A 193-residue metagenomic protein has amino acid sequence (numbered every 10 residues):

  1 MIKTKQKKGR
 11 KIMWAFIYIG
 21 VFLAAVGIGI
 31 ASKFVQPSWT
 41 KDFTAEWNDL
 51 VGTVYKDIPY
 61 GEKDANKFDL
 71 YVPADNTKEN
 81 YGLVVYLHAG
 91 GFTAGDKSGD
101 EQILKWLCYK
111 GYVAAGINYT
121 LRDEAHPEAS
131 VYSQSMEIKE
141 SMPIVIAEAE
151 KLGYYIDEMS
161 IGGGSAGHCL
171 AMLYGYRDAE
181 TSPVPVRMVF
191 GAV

Functional and structural regions predicted by a protein language model:
K3-F22: N-terminal Sec-pathway targeting helices
F22-K33: Hydrophobic alpha-helical membrane-insertion segments, chiefly the h-region of N-terminal signal peptides
F34-E79: N-terminal cap/lid segment of alpha/beta-hydrolase-fold proteins
N80-G90: Short beta-strand element of the alpha/beta-hydrolase
G91-E101, N118-S133: Cap/lid segment of the alpha/beta-hydrolase catalytic domain
S98-G116: Short amphipathic alpha-helix adjacent to the substrate-entry channel of hydrolases
A129-E150: Alpha/beta-hydrolase active-site loop
P143-V193: Primarily recognizes the serine-hydrolase "nucleophile elbow" in alpha/beta-hydrolase and SGNH/GDSL folds
